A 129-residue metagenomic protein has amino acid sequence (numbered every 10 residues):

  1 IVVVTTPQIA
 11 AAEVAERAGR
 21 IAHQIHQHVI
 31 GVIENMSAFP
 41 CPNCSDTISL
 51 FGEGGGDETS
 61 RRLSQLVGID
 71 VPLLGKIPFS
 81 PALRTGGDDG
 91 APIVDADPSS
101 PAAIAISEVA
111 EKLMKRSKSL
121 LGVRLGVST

Functional and structural regions predicted by a protein language model:
I1-A10, A15: Inter-motif core of Ras-like GTPase G domains
G19-T129: C-terminal lobe/tail of nucleotide-utilizing enzymes
